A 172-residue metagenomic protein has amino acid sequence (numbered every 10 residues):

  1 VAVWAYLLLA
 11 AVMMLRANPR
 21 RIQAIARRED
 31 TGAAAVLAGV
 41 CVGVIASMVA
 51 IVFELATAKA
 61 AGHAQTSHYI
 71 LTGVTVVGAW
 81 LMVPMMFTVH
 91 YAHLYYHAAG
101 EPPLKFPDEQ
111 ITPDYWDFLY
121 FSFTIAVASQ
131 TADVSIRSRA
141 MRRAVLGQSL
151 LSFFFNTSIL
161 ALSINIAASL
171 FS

Functional and structural regions predicted by a protein language model:
V1-V12: Loop-to-helix transition at the N-terminal end of transmembrane alpha-helices
A11-E29, I51-A61: Membrane-helix interface/capping segments
I22-V42: Juxtamembrane helix-capping/reentrant segments at transmembrane boundaries
V44-A64, T124-R139: Alpha-helical transmembrane segments and their membrane-interface junctions in multi-pass membrane proteins
V77-A99: Transmembrane alpha-helix/helix-exit interface in multi-pass inner-membrane proteins
H93-S138: Membrane-proximal soluble regions of multi-pass membrane proteins
S135-F154: Interfacial loop-to-transmembrane junctions
A161-S172: Juxtamembrane boundary at the C-terminal end of a transmembrane helix
